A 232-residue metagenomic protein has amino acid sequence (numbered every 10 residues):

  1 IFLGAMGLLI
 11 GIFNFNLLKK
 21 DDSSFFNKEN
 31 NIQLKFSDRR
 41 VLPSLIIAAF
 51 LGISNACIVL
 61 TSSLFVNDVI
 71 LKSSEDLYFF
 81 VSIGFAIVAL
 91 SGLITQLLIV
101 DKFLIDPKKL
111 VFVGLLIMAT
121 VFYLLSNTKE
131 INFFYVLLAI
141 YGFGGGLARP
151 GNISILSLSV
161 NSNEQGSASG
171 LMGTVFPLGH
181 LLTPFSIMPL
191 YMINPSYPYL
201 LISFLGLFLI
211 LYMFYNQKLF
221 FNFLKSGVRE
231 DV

Functional and structural regions predicted by a protein language model:
G4-S24, I210-Q217: C-terminal membrane-cytosol helix-exit motif in multi-pass small-molecule transporters
L17-I46, D231-V232: Juxtamembrane intracellular "pre-TM" segments in multi-pass secondary transporters
D38-I58, A139, F143: Pair of pore-lining "gating" transmembrane helices in MFS-fold secondary transporters
L60-F80: Short amphipathic helix-loop junctions that connect adjacent transmembrane helices in Major Facilitator Superfamily/SLC
F80-F103: Transmembrane alpha-helices of Major Facilitator/SLC transporters
K109-L124: Structural signature of the two symmetry-related core transmembrane helices
L147-V160: Intracellular juxtamembrane helix-capping segments at the cytosolic ends of symmetry-related transmembrane helices
V160-I193: A late C-terminal transmembrane helix in Major Facilitator Superfamily
